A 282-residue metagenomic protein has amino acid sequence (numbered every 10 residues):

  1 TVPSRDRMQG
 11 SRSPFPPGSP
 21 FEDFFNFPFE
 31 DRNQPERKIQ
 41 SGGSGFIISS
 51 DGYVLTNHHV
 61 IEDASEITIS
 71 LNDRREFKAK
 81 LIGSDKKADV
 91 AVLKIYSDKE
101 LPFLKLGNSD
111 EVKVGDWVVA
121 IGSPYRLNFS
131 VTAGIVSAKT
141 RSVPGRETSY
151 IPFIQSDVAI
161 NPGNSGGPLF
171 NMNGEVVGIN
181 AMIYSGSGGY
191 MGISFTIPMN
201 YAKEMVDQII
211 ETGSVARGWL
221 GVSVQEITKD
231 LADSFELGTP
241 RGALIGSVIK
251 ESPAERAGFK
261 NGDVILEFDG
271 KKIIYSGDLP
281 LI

Functional and structural regions predicted by a protein language model:
T1, V54, S137-A138, W219-V224: Surface-exposed, glycine-biased beta-strand/turn segments
T1-D51, E62-S65, R75-E76, S97-K99 (+2 more regions): Glycine-biased strand-turn-strand hairpin within the trypsin-fold
P3, N57-H58, L71, I95-Y96 (+5 more regions): Active-site-proximal beta-strand/loop segments in catalytic clefts of secreted hydrolases
R5-R7, A64-I67, L101, I121-I135 (+4 more regions): Active-site loop architecture of trypsin-fold serine endopeptidases
R37, S44, H58, E62 (+5 more regions): C-terminal recognition in membrane/secretory proteostasis and scaffolding
K38-G42, I47-S130, V143, E147 (+5 more regions): Conserved active-site neighborhood of the chymotrypsin/trypsin-like protease fold
Q40-S44, L104-G107, Q155-F170, G246-A254: Gly/Ser-rich catalytic serine loop of serine hydrolases
D51-Y53, N173-E175, G262: Short, glycine-anchored, charge-dense loop/turn motifs used at functional sites
